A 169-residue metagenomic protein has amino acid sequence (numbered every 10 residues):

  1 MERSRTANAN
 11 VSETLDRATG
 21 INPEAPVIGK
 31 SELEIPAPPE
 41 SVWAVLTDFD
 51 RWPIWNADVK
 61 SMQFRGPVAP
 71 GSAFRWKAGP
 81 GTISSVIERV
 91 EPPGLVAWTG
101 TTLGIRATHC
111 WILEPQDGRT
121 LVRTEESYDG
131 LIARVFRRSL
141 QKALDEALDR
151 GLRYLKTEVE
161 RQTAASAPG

Functional and structural regions predicted by a protein language model:
E2-Q63: Hydrophobic ligand-binding cavity/cleft-lining segments
N22-E24, W76-A78, G100-T102: Short Gly/Pro-enriched turn/cap motifs at secondary-structure boundaries
P26-E34, A73, T82, L95 (+2 more regions): Intrinsic-disorder/low-complexity, polar/charged segments enriched in Ser/Thr/Lys/Arg/Asp/Glu/Gln
K30-S31, D50-I83, R89-L95: Short beta-edge strand/loop motif at the mouth of beta-sheet-based domains
S31-L33, I83-R89, G100, T108-P115: Hydrophobic/aromatic beta-strand elements that line small-molecule binding cavities or substrate pockets in beta-rich
P36-E40, E88-P93, I112-L121: A short, structured loop/turn motif at beta-sheet edges
V42-L46, W52, F74, I87 (+3 more regions): Hydrophobic pocket/interface hotspot
T101-T157, R161, S166-P168: Beta-strand/loop substructures that line and gate deep hydrophobic ligand-binding cavities in soluble
